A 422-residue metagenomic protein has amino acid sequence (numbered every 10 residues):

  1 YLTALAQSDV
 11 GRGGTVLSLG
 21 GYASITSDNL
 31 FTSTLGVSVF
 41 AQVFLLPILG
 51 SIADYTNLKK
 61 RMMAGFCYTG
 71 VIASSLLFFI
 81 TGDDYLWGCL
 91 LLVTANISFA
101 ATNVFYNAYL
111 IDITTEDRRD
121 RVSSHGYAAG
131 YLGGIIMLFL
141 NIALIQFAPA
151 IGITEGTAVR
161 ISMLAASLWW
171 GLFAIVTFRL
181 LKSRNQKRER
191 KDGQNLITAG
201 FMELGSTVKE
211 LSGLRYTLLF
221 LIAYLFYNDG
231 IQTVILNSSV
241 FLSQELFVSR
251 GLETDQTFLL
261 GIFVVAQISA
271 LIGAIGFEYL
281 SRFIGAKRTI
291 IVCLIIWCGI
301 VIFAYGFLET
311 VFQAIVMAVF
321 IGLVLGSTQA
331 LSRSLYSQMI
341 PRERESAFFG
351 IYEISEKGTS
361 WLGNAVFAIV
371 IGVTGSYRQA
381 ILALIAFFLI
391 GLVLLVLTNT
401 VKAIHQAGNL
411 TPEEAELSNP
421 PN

Functional and structural regions predicted by a protein language model:
Y1-D28, L236-T257: Short amphipathic helix-loop junctions that connect adjacent transmembrane helices in Major Facilitator Superfamily/SLC
S24, L144-L168, I369-F388: A membrane-interface helix-boundary motif in multi-pass transporters
F44-L58, I272-A286, I371: Helix-to-loop junctions at the C-terminal end of transmembrane segments in multipass secondary transporters
R61-L76, R288-F303: Structural signature of the two symmetry-related core transmembrane helices
A73, D84-T102, Q313-S327: Hydrophobic core of transmembrane alpha-helices in multi-pass small-molecule transporters, especially MFS/SLC-type
S123-I145, E353-G363: Glycine-rich segments within core transmembrane alpha-helices of 12-TM secondary carriers
W169-L180, L382-A415: Multi-pass alpha-helical transporter architecture, strongest for 12-TM Major Facilitator/SLC carriers used
K182-F220, S249: Juxtamembrane intracellular "pre-TM" segments in multi-pass secondary transporters
